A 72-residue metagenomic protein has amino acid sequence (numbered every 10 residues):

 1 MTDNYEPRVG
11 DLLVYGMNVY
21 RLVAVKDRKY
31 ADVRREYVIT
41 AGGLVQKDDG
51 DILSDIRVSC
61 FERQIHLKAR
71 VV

Functional and structural regions predicted by a protein language model:
E6-P7: Short, well-ordered loop/turn sites that connect or cap secondary structure elements
V19-R28: Short beta-strand-centered aromatic/proline hotspots
L22, V33, Q64-H66: Generic structural motif
K29-A41: Short, solvent-exposed secondary-structure boundary/capping segments
L44-V72: Intrinsically disordered, low-complexity, charged/polar segments
